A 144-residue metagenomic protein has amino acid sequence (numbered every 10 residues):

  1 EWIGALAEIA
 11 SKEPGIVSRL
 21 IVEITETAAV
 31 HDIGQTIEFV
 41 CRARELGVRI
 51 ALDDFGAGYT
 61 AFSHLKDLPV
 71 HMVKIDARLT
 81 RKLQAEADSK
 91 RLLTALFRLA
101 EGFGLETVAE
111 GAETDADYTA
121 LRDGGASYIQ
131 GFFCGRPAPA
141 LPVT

Functional and structural regions predicted by a protein language model:
E1-G15, A28, C41-R42, A57 (+2 more regions): Bacterial c-di-GMP phosphodiesterase EAL domain
E1-G4, T36-I37, A140-T144: C-di-GMP signaling machinery
R19-I33, V48-T144: EAL-family c-di-GMP phosphodiesterase catalytic domain
I37-V40, L93: A short, noncatalytic alpha-helical element within ATPase nucleotide-binding/catalytic domains
R44-L46: Cytosolic catalytic headpiece
